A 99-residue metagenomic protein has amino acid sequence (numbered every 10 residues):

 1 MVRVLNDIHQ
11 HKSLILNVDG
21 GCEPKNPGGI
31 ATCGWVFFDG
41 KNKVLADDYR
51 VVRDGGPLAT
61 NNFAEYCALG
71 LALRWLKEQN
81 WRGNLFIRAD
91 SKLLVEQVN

Functional and structural regions predicted by a protein language model:
V2-F63, R74-Q79: RNase H-like nuclease fold core
G21-P27, L69-N99: RNase H catalytic domain
A64-A68: Loop-to-helix element that buttresses phosphate recognition and phosphoryl-transfer chemistry
